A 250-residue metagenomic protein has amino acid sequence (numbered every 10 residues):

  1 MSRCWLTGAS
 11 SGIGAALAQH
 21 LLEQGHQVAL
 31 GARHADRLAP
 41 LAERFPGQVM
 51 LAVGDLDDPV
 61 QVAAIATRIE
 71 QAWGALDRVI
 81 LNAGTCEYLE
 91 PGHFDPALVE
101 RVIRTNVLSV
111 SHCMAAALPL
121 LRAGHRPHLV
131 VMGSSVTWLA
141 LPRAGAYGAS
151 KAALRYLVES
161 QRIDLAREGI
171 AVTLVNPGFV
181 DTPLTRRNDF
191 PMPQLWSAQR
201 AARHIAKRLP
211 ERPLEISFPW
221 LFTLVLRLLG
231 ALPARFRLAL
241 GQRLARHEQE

Functional and structural regions predicted by a protein language model:
S10-S11: Conserved glycine-rich cofactor-binding loop
Q24-P40: Conserved glycine-rich Rossmann-like NAD(P)H-binding loop of the short-chain dehydrogenase/reductase
V53-A64, P96: The beta1-alpha1 cofactor-binding region of Rossmann-like NAD(H)/NADP(H)-dependent oxidoreductases
E90-I103: Substrate-binding pocket helix/loop in short-chain dehydrogenase/reductase
M114, S150: Active-site helix of classical SDR
S134: Residue(s) in the substrate-gating loop at a strand-loop-helix junction that position the organic substrate next
L174, F190-L224: C-terminal helical subdomain
